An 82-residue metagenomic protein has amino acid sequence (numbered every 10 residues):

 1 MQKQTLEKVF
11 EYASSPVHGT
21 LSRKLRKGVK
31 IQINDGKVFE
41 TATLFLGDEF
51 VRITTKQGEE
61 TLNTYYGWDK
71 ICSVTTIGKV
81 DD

Functional and structural regions predicted by a protein language model:
M1-D35, V74-D82: Short glycine-rich, low-complexity segments
D35-K56: Acidic, low-complexity, intrinsically disordered interaction modules
I53-Y65: Short aromatic-glycine motifs in intrinsically disordered, low-complexity regions
Q57-G58, K70-I71, V80-D82: Short, charged/polar low-complexity linear motifs in solvent-exposed/disordered segments
Y65-T75: Phosphoinositide-dependent membrane-docking surfaces
